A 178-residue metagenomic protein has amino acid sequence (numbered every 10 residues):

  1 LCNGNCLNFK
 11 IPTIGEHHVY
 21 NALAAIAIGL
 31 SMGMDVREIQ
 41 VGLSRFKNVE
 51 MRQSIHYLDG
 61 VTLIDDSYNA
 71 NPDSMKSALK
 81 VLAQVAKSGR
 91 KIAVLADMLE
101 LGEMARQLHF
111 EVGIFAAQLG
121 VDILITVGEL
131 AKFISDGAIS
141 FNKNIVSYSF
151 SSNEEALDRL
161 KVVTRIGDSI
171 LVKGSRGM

Functional and structural regions predicted by a protein language model:
G4, I14-H17, L23-M178: ATP-dependent carboxylate-amine ligase
N5-F9: Short beta-strand segments
